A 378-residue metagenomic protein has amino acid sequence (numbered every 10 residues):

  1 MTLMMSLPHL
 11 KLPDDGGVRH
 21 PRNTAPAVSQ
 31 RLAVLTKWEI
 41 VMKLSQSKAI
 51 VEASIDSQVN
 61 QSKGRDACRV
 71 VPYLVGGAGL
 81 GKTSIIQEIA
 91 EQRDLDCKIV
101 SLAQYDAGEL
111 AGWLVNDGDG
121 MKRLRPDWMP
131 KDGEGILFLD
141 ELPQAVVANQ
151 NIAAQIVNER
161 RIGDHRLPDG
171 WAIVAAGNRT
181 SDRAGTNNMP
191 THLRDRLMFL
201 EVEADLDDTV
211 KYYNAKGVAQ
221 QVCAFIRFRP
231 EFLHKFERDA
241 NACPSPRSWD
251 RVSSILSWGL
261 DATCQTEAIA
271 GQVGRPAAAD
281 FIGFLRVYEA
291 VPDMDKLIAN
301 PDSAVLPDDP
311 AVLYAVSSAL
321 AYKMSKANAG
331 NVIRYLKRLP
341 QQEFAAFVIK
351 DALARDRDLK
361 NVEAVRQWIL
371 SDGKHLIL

Functional and structural regions predicted by a protein language model:
L3, L7-L12, L32-L35: Leucine-biased recognition of intrinsically disordered, low-complexity hydrophobic segments
H9, H20-N23: Intrinsic-disorder-associated, low-complexity terminal segments enriched in Asp/Asn/His/Tyr and depleted of Lys/Arg
G16-G17: Residue-identity detector for glycine
R22-V41: Short, Lys/Arg-enriched N-terminal segments with co-localized hydrophobic residues within the first ~10-30 amino acids
W38-R229: AAA+ P-loop NTPase catalytic core and its hallmark functional loops
N214-A270: Conserved AAA+ ATPase small/helical "lid" subdomain
A270-M324: Accessory nucleic acid-recognition modules appended to NTPase machines
V312-L378: Terminal-proximal interaction/regulatory segments of ATP-powered molecular machines
